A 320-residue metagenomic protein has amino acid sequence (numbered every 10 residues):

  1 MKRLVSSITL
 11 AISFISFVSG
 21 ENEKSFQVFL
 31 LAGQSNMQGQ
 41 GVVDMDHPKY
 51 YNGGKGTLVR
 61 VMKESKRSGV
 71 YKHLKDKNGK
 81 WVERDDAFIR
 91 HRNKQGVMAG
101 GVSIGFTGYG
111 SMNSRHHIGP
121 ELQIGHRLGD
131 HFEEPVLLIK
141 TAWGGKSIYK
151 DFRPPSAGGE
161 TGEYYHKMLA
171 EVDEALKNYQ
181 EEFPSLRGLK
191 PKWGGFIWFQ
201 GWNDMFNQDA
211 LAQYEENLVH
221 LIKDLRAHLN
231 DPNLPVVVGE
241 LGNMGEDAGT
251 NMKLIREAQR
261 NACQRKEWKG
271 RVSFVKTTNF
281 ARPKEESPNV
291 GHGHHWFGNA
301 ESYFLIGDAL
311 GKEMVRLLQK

Functional and structural regions predicted by a protein language model:
M1-L4: Positively charged n-region of N-terminal signal peptides that target proteins for export
S7-S16: Bacterial N-terminal signal peptides
E21-K320: Cell-envelope and extracellular/periplasmic
